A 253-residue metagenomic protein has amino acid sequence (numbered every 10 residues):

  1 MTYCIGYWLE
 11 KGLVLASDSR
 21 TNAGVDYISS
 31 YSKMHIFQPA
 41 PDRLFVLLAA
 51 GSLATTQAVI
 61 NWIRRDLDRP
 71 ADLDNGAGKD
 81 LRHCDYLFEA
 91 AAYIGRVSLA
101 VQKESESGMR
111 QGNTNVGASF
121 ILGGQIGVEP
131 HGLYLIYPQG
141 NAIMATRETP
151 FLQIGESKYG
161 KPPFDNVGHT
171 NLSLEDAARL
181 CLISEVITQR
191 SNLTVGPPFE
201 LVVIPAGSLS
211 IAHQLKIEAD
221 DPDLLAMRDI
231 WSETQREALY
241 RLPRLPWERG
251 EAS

Functional and structural regions predicted by a protein language model:
M1-S253: N-terminal nucleophile
